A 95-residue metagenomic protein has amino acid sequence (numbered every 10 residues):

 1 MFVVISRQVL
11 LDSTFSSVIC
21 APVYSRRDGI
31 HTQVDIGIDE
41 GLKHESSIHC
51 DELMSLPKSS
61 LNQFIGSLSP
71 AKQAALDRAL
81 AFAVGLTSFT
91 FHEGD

Functional and structural regions predicted by a protein language model:
M1-I38: Compact nucleic-acid interaction/catalytic patches
D39-D95: C-terminal terminal-subdomain/extension
